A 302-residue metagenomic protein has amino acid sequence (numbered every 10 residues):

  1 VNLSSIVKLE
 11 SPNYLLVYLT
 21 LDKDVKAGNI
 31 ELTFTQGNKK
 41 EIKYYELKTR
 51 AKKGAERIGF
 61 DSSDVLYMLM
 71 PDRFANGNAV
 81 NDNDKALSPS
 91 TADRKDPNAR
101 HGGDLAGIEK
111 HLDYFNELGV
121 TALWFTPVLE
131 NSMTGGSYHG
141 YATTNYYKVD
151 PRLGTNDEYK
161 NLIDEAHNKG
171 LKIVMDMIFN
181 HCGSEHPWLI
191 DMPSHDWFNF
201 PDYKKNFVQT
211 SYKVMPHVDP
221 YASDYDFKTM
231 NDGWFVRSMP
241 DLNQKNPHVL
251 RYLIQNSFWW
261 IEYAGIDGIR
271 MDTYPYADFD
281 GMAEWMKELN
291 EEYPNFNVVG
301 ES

Functional and structural regions predicted by a protein language model:
V1-N38: Immunoglobulin-like IPT/TIG beta-sandwich domains and homologous Ig-like subdomains
K40-T49: Edge beta-strands of extracellular beta-sandwich domains
K48-M68, R73, G77: Low-complexity, Pro/Ser/Thr- and charge-rich linker/hinge segments at domain boundaries
F74-F258, Y263, M282-Y293, N297: Substrate-binding/active-site clefts of carbohydrate-active enzymes
V174-M175, G268-Y274: Short catalytic-loop micro-motif centered on adjacent basic/acidic residues
